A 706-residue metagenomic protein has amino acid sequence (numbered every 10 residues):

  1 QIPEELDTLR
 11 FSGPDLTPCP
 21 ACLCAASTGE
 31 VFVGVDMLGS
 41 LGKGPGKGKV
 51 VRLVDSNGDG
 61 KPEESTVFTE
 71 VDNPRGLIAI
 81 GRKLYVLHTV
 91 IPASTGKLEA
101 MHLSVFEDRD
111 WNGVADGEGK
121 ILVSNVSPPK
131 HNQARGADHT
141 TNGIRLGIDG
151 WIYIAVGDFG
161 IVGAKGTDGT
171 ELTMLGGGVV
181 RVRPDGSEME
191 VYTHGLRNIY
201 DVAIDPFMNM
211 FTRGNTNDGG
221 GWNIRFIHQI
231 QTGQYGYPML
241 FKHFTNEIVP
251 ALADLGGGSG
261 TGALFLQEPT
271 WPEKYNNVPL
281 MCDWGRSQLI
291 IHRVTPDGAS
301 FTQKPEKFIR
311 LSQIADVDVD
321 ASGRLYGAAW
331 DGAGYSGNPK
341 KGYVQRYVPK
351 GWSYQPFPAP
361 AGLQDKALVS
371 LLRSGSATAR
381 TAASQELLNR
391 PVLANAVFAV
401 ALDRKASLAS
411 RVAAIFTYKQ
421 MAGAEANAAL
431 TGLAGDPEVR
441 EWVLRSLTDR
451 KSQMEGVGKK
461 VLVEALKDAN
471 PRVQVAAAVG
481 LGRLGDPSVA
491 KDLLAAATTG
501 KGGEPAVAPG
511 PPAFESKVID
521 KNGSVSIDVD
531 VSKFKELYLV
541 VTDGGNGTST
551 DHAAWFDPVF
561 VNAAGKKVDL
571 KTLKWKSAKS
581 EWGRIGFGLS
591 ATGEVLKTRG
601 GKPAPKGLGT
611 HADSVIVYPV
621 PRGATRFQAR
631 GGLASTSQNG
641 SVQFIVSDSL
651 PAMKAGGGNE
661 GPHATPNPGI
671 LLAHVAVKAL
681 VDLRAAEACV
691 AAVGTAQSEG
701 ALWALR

Functional and structural regions predicted by a protein language model:
Q1-L368, A382, E386, G656: Beta-propeller domains with acidic blade repeats across secreted/periplasmic ectodomains and cytosolic WD/CNH propellers
C22, T170, V191-T193, A383-N389 (+5 more regions): Cofactor-pocket helix-loop regions in the catalytic cores of large enzyme subunits
C24, F32, I78, K83-L87 (+5 more regions): Hydrophobic, aliphatic-enriched repeat segments that assemble into extended interaction scaffolds in large eukaryotic
R181-W222, S300-K340, K460, E464-P505 (+6 more regions): Repeat-solenoid scaffold signature
Y235-G236, K350-P358, A563-L570, P651-K654 (+1 more regions): Short, charged low-complexity linker/loop segments at the C-terminal edge of domains
Q355-A359, A377-P391, A409-G423, A428-G432 (+8 more regions): Structural detector for internal amphipathic alpha-helices that build alpha-solenoid repeat scaffolds
G362-S370, P391-D403, A422-A434, Q453-K467 (+3 more regions): Amphipathic alpha-helical scaffolding segments comprising HEAT/armadillo-like alpha-solenoid repeats
A506-G656: Gly-Asp-aromatic-enriched flexible segments
